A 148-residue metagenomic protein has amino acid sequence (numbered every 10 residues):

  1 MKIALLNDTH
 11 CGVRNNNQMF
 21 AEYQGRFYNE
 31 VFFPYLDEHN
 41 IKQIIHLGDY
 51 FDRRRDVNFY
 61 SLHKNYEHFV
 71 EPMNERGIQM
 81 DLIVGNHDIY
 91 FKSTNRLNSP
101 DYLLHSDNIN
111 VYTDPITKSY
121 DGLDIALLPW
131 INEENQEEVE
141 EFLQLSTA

Functional and structural regions predicted by a protein language model:
K2, T9, V13-T117: Core catalytic region of metal-dependent phosphoesterases/phosphodiesterases, especially metallo-beta-lactamase-like
N7, T113, L127-P129: Pocket-edge structural micro-motifs
Y120-A148: Binuclear metal-dependent hydrolase catalytic cores centered on His/Asp/Glu-rich metal-binding motifs
